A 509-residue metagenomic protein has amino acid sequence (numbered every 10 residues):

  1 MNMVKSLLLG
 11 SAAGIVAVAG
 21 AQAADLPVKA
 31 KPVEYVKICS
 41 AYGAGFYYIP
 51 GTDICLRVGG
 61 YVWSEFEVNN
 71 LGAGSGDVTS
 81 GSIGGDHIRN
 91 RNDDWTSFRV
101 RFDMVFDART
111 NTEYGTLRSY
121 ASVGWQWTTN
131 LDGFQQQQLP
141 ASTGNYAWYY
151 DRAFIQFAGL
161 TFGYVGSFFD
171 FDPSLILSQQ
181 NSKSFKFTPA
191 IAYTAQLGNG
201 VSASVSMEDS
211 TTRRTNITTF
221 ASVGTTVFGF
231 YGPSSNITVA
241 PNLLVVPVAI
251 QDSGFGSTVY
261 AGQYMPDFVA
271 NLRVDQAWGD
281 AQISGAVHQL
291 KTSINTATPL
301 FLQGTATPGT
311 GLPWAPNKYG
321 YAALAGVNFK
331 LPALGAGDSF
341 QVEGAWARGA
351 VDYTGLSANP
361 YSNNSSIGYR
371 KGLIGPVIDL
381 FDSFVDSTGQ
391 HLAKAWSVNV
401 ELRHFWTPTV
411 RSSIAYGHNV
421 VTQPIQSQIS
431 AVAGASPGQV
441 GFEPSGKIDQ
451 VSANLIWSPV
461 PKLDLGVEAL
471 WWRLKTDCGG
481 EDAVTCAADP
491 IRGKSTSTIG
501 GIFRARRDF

Functional and structural regions predicted by a protein language model:
M1-A23: Gram-negative bacterial Sec-dependent N-terminal signal peptides
A19-G20, A24-G163, K186-P189, A195-Q196 (+8 more regions): Beta-barrel outer-membrane channel/assembly domains of diderm bacteria
V62-V68, A121-W125, F162-G166, V205-D209 (+6 more regions): Transmembrane beta-barrel strands of outer-membrane/channel proteins
F66-G74, T112, W127-G133, F168-D172 (+8 more regions): Gram-negative outer-membrane beta-barrel proteins
L71-R91, F134-Y146, Y150, T161-R273 (+3 more regions): Surface-exposed coil loops of outer-membrane beta-barrel proteins
W95-R99, N145-A147, K183-F185, G262-M265 (+4 more regions): Short sequence motifs at beta-strands and strand-loop junctions characteristic of Gram-negative outer-membrane
D280-D449: Detector for outer-membrane/organellar transmembrane beta-barrel domains, recognizing the amphipathic beta-strand
